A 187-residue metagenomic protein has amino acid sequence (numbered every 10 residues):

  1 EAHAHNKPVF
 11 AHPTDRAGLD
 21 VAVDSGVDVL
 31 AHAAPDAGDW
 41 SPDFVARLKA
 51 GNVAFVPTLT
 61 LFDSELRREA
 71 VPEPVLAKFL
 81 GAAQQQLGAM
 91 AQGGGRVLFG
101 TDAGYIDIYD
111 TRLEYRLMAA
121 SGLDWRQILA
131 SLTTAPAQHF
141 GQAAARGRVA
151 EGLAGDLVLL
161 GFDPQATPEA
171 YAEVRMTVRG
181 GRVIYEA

Functional and structural regions predicted by a protein language model:
E1-G81, G93, A103-Y105, Q138 (+1 more regions): Active-site core of metal-dependent hydrolases
N6, G141, V178: Short glycine-rich hinge loops at helix-strand junctions in the catalytic core of two-component histidine kinases
R16-L19, V23, V27, P42-V45 (+5 more regions): Extracytoplasmic/secreted envelope proteins and their assembly/folding machinery, especially bacterial periplasmic
A31-A34, L129, L159, V178: Residues embedded in well-ordered beta-strands within globular domains across many folds
V45-A46, A89, V149-A150, A166-P168 (+1 more regions): Short secondary-structure boundary/capping segments
F79-D163: His/Asp/Glu-enriched, well-ordered alpha-helical/loop segment that forms or immediately abuts the divalent-metal
T134, Q138, A154-A187: C-terminal cap of metal-dependent C-N hydrolases
